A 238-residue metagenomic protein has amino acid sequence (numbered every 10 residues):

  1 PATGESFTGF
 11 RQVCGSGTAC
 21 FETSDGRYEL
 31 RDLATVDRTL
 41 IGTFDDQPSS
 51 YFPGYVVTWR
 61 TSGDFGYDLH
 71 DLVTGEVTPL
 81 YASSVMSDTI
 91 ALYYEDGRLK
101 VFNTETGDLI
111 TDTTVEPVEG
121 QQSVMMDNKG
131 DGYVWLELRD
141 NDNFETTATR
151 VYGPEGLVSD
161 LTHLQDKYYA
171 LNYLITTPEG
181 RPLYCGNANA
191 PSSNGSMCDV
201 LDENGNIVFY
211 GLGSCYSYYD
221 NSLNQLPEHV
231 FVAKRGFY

Functional and structural regions predicted by a protein language model:
P1-F7, R27-T43, G63-L80, L99-E116 (+6 more regions): Surface-exposed loop/turn elements that mediate protein-protein interactions on large endomembrane-trafficking
S6-S16, T43-G54, P79-I90, P117-G130 (+2 more regions): Repeated scaffold domains used in trafficking and secretory/extracellular systems, primarily beta-propellers
T8-R11, E22-R27, D46-Q47, W59-T61 (+10 more regions): Repeated polar recognition positions within modular binding domains
C14, S24, L33, L40 (+7 more regions): Compositionally biased, intrinsically disordered low-complexity segments enriched in polar/proline residues
C14-E22, F52-R60, D88-Y94, K100 (+4 more regions): Short beta-strand elements that form the blades of beta-propeller/WD-repeat-like and other beta-sheet-rich scaffold
V36, W59, M86, M125-M126 (+1 more regions): Detector for methionine-enriched segments
